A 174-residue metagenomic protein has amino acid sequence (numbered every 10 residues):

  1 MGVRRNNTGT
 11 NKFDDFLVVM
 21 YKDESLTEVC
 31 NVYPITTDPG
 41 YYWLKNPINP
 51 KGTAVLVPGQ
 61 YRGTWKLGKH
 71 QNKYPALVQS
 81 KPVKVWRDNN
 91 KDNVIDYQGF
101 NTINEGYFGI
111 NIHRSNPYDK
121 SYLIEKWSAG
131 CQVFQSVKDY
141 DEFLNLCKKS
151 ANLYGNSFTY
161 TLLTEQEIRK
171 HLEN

Functional and structural regions predicted by a protein language model:
M1-E125, D139-K148, Y154-F158, L163-E173: Cell wall/extracellular polymer interaction/catalysis modules
S128: Residues immediately within or flanking Cys/His clusters that coordinate Zn2+ in small zinc-binding modules
S136: Cell-envelope and extracellular/periplasmic
